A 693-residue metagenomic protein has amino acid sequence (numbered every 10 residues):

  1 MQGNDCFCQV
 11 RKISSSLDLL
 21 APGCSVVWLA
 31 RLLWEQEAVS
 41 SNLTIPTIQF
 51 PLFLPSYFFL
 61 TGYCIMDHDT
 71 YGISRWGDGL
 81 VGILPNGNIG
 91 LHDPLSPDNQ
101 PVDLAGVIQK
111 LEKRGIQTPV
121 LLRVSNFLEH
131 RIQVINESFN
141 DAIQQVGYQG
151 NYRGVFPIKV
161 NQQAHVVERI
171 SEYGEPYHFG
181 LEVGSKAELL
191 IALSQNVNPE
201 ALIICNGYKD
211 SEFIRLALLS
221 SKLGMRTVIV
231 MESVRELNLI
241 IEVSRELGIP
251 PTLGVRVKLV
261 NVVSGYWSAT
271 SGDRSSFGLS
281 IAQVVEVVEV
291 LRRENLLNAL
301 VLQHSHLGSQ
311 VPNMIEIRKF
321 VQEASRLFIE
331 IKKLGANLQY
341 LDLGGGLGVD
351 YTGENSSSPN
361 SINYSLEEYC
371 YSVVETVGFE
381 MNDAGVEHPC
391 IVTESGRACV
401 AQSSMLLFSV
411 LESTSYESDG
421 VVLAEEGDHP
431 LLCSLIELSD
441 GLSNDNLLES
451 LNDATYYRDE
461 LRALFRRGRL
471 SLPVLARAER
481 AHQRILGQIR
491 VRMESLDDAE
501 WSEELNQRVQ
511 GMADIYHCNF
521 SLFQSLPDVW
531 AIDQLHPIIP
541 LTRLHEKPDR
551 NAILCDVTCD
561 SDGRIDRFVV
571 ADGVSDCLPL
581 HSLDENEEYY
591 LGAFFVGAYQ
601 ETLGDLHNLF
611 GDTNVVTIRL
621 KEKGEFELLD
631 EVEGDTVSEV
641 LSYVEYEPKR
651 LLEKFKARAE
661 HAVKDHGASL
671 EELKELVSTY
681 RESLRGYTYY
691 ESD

Functional and structural regions predicted by a protein language model:
M1-A21, F50-F53: N-terminal, intrinsically disordered charge-dense segments
K12-S16, S25-V27, S40: Short, positively charged low-complexity motifs
G62-Q117, R619, E627, V637-V640 (+1 more regions): Conserved, well-structured core domains of diverse proteins
T70, G378-D693: Charged (often Lys/Glu-rich) extended helix/loop segments that serve as interaction or gating elements
L84-Q162: Low-complexity, highly charged intrinsically disordered N-terminal segments that act as targeting/localization
N88, S96, F127, N161-Q163 (+15 more regions): Short, glycine-/Ser/Thr-/acidic-enriched flexible segments
G147-D342, L347-T352, N363-E368, T376: Active-site-proximal beta-alpha core segment in soluble small-molecule metabolic enzymes
